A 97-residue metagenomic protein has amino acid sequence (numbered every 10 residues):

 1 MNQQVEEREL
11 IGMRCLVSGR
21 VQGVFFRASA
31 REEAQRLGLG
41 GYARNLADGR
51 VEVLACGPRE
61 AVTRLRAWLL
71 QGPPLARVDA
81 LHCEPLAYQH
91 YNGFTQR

Functional and structural regions predicted by a protein language model:
M1-R97: Intrinsically disordered, low-complexity, mixed-charge
